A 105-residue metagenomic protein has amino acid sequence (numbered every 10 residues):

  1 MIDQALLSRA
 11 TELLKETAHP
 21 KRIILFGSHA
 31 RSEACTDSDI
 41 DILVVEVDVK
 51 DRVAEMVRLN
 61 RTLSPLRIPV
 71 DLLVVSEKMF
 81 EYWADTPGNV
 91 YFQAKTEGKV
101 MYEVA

Functional and structural regions predicted by a protein language model:
M1-R22, A30-T36, V47-A105: Catalytic core of pol beta-like nucleotidyltransferases
S38-I40: Short, conserved active-site loops that position catalytic residues or coordinate cofactors/metal ions across diverse
L43-V45: Short hydrophobic/aromatic beta-strand micro-patches that form the beta-sheet surface supporting nucleotide- or nucleic
